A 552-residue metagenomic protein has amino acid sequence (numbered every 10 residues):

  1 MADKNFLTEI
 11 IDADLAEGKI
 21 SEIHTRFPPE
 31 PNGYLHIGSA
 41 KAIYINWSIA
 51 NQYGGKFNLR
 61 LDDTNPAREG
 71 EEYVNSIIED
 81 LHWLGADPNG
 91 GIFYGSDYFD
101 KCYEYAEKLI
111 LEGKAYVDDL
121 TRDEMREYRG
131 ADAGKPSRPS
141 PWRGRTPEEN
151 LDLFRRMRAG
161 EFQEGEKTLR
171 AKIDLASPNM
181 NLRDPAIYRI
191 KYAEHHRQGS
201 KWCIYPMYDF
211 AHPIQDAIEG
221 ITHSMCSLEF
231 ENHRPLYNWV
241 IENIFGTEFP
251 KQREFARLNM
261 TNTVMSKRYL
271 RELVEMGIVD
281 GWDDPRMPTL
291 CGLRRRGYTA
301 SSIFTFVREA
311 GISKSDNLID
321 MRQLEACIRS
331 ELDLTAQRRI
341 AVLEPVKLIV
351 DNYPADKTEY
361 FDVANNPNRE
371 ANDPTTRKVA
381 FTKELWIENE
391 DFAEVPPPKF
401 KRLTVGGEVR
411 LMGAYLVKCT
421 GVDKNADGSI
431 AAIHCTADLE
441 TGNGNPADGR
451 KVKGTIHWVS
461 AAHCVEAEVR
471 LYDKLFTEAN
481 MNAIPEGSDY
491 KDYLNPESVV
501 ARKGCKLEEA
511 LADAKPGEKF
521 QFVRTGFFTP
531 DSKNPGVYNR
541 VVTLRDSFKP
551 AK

Functional and structural regions predicted by a protein language model:
D3-D12, A16-E79, E194-S227: N-terminal catalytic cores of NTP/NDP-binding nucleotidyl/phosphoryl-transfer enzymes
A16-K19, S48-K56, H82-N89, A217 (+2 more regions): Secondary-structure transition/capping motifs at alpha-helix termini and the adjoining loop/turn into the next element
I20, A115, Q163, M180 (+8 more regions): Intrinsically disordered or highly flexible coil/loop and linker segments, enriched in small and charged/polar residues
P28-N32, R60-R68, G91-D100, D123-E124 (+5 more regions): Conserved short loop/turn motifs at secondary-structure junctions
D63-N65, E71, K108-L270, I328 (+2 more regions): Active-site cores that bind ATP or allylic diphosphates and position pyrophosphate for catalysis
Y73-D100, Y105-A106, G113-Y116: A glycine-rich helix N-cap at a beta->alpha junction
F230-R234, N238-V240, F304, R308-G311 (+1 more regions): Core subunits and conserved enzymes of cellular information-processing and envelope-translocation systems across
P250-C327: Long, charged, mostly alpha-helical binding arms that flank functional sites
